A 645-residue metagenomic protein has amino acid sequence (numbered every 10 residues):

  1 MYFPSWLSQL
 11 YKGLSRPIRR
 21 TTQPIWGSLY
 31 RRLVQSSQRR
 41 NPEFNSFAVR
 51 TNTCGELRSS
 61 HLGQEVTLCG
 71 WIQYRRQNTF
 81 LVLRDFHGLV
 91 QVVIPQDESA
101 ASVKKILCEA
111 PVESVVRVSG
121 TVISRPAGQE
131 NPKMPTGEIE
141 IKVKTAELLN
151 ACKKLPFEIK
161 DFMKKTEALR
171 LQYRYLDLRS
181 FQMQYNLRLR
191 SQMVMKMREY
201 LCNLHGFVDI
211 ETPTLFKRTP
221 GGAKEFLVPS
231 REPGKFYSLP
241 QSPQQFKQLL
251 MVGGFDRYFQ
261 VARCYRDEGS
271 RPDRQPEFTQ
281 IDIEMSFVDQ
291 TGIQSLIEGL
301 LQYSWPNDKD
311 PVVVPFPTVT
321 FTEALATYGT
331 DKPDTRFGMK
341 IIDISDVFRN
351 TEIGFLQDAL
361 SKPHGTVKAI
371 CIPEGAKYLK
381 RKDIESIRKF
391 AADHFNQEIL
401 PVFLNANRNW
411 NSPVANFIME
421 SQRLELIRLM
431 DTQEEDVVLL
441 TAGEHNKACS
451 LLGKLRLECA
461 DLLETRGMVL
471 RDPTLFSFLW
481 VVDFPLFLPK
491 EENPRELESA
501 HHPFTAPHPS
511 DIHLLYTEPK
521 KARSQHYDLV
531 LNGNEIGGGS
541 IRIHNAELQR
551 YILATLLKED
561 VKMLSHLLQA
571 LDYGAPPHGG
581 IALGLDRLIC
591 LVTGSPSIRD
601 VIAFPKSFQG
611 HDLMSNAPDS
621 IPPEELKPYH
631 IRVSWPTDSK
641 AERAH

Functional and structural regions predicted by a protein language model:
M1-H645: Class II aminoacyl-tRNA synthetase catalytic cores and aaRS-like
